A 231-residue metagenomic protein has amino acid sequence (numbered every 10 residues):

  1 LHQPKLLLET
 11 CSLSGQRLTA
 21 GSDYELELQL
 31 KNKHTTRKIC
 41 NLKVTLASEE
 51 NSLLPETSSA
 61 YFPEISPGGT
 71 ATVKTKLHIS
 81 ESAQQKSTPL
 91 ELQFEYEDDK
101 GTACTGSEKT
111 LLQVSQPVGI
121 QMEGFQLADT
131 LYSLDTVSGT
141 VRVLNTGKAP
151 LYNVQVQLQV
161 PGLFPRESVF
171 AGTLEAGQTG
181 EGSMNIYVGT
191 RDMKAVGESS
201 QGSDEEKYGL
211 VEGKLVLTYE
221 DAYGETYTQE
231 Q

Functional and structural regions predicted by a protein language model:
L1, E81-Q113, V188-Q231: Terminal connector regions
L1-L18, N51, K109-Y132, L163: Low-complexity, acidic Ser/Thr/Pro/Gly-rich terminal tails and inter-domain linkers that flank the onset of structured
A20-T36, D129-P150: Short beta-strand elements of extracellular/lumenal beta-sandwich folds
G21-E27, A71-V73, S87-L90, L134-T140 (+3 more regions): Short, solvent-exposed loop/turn segments enriched in Ser/Thr/Gly
T36-N41, S87, K148-N153, Y227: Short acidic/proline- and small/hydrophobic-mixed sequence motifs that coincide with surface turns and coil-to-beta
L42-L46, Q155-L158, L215: Hydrophobic beta-strand segments
A47-E56, D99-G101, Y152, V160-V169: Short aromatic-acidic-glycine turn motif
L54-E81, L163-Q201: Intrinsically disordered, low-complexity Pro/Gly/Ser/Thr-rich segments with frequent PxxP/GP/PP motifs and embedded
